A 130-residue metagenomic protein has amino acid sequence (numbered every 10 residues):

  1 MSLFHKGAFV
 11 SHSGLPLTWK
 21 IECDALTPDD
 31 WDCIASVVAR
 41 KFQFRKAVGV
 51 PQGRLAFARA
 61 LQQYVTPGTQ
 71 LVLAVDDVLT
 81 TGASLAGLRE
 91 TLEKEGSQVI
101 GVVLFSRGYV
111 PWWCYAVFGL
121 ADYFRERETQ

Functional and structural regions predicted by a protein language model:
M1-Q130: PRPP-associated nucleotide enzymes
